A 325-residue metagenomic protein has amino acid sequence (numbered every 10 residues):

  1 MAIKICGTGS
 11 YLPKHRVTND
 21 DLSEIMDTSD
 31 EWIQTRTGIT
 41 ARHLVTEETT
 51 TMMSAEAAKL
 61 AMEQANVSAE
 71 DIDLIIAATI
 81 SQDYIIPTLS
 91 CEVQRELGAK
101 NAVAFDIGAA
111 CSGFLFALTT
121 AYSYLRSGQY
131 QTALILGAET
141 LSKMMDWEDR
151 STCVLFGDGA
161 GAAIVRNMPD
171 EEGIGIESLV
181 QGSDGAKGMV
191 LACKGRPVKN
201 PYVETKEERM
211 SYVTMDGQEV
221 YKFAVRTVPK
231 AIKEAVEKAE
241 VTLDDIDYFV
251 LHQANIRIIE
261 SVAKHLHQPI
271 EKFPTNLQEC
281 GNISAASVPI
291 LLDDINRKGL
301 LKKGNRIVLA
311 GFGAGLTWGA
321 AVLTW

Functional and structural regions predicted by a protein language model:
M1-D20, L118-K187, L292-W325: Conserved beta-strand-centric core segments of catalytic alpha/beta enzyme folds
M1-E47, D149-K222, R226, K230: Condensing-enzyme catalytic core mediating Claisen C-C bond formation in acyl metabolism
I5-G7, I33, A61, I75 (+9 more regions): Buried hydrophobic positions in well-ordered alpha/beta secondary-structure cores of metabolic enzymes
D27, A57-D73, K230-D247, I295-L300: Phosphate/pyrophosphate-binding loops at sites that engage ATP/ADP/AMP, CoA/4′-phosphopantetheine, polyphosphate
E31, S68-L74, N101-V103, Q131-A133 (+3 more regions): Short acidic capping loops at alpha-helix termini that bridge into adjacent secondary structure
W32-R36, T40-M52, T79-A133, K264-L291: Conserved catalytic cysteine-centered active-site region of acyl-thioester-dependent Claisen-condensing enzymes
D216, V220, D247-A254, C280: A short beta-alpha structural unit
N255-I259, H265: A C-terminal functional module that forms or caps the active site or interfaces directly with catalytic machinery
